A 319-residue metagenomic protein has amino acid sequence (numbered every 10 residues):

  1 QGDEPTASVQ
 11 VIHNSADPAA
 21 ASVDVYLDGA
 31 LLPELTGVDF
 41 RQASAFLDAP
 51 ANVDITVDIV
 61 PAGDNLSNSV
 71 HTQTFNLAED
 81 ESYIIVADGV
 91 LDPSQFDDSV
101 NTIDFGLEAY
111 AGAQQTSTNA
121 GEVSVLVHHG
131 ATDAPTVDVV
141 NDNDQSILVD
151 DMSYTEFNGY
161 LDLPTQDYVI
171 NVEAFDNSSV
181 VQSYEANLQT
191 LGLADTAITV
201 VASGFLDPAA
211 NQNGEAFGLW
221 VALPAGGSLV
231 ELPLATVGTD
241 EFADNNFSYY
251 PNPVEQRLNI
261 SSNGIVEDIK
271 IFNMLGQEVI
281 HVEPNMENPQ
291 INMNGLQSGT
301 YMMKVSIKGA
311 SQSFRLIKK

Functional and structural regions predicted by a protein language model:
Q1-T239, S248: Intrinsically disordered, low-complexity polar regions and short flexible loop motifs
F242-K319: C-terminal outer-membrane/trafficking sorting elements
